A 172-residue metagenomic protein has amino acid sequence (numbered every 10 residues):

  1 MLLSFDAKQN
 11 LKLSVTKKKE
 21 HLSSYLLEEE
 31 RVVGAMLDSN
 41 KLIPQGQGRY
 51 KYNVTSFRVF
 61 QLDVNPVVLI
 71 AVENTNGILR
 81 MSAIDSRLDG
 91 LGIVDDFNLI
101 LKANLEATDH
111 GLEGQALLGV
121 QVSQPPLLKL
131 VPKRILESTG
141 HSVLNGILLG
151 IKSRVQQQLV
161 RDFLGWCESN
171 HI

Functional and structural regions predicted by a protein language model:
M1-F60: Hydrophobic ligand-binding cavity/cleft-lining segments
K8-S14, N53-T55, L69-E73, I100-E106 (+1 more regions): Residue-level recognition of well-ordered beta-strand positions that form the cores of beta-sheet-rich folds across
G48-F57, S82-R87, L118-Q121: Generic short beta-strand segments
V64-G111: Hydrophobic-ligand binding "helix-grip"
E73-R80, V94, P125, L136 (+2 more regions): N-terminal plastid-targeting presequences
L91-H141: Beta-strand/loop substructures that line and gate deep hydrophobic ligand-binding cavities in soluble
K129-I172: A conserved amphipathic terminal alpha-helix motif
